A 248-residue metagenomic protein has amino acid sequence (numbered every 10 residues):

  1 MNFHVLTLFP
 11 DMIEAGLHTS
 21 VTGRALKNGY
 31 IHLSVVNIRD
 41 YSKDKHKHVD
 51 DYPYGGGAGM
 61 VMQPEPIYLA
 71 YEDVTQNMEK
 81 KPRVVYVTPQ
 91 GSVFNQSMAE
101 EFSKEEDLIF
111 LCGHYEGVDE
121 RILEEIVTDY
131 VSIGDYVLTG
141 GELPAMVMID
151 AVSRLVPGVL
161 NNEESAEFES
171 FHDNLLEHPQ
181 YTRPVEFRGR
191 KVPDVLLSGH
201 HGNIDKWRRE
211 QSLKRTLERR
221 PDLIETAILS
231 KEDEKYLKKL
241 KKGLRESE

Functional and structural regions predicted by a protein language model:
M1-V74, G202-E225: N-terminal nucleotide/polyanion-binding subdomain common to many enzyme families
H4-L6, S34-V36, V85, L108-I109 (+1 more regions): Hydrophobic/aromatic beta-strand patches that form the interior of the parallel beta-sheet core in alpha/beta enzyme
S20-R24, E100-K104, I126: Short, solvent-exposed amphipathic alpha-helical segments in soluble enzyme and RNA/protein-processing domains
A58-V61, V93, Y115, D119 (+5 more regions): Gly/Ser/Thr-rich beta-alpha loop segments that engage phosphate groups in nucleotides
Q63-H114, E120, P157: S-adenosyl-L-methionine/SAH cofactor-binding core of RNA-modifying enzymes
I122-E169: Structured adenosyl-cofactor binding patch, chiefly the S-adenosyl-L-methionine
L143, L155-V195: Internal, active-site/partner-interface "lid" segment
P184-E248: SAM-dependent methyltransferases
